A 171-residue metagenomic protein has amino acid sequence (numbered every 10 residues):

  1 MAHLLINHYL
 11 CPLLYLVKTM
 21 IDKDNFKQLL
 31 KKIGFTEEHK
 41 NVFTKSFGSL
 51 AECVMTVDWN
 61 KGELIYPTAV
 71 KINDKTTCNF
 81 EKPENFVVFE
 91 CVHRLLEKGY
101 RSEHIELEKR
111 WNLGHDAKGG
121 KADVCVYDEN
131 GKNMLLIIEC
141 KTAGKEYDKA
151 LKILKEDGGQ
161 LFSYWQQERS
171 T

Functional and structural regions predicted by a protein language model:
Y9-Y15: Short, positively charged and aromatic/hydrophobic N-terminal segments
M20-S170: A short, conserved, highly charged catalytic patch centered on acidic carboxylates
